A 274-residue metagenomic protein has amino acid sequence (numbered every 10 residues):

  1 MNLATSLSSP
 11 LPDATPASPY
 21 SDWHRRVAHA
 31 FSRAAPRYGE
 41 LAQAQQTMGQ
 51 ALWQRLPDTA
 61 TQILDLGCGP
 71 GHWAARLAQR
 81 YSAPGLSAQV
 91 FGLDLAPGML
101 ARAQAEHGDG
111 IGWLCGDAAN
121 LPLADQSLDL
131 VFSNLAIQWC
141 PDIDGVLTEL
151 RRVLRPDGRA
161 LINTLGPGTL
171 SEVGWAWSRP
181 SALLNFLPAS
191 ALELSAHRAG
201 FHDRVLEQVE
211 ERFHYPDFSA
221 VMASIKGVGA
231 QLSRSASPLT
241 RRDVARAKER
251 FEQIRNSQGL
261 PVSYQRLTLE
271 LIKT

Functional and structural regions predicted by a protein language model:
M1-A34: N-terminal, positively charged/glycine-rich alpha-helical extensions of SAM-dependent methyltransferases
Q43-T61, R76: Conserved alpha-helix/loop element of class I SAM-dependent methyltransferases that forms part of the SAM/SAH-binding
A44-Q45, P70-H72, V205-T274: Conserved Class I S-adenosyl-L-methionine
Q62-N120: Class I SAM-dependent methyltransferase SAM/SAH-binding core
A119-L130: A short acidic, Gly/Pro-enriched loop at the edge of an enzyme's catalytic core that lines a small-molecule cofactor
L130-D142: A short SAM/SAH-binding and catalytic strip from SAM-dependent methyltransferases
D144-P156: A short glycine-rich, Lys/Arg-flanked "PGG" loop and its adjoining helix->strand segment in the class I
R159-L187: Conserved class I S-adenosyl-L-methionine
